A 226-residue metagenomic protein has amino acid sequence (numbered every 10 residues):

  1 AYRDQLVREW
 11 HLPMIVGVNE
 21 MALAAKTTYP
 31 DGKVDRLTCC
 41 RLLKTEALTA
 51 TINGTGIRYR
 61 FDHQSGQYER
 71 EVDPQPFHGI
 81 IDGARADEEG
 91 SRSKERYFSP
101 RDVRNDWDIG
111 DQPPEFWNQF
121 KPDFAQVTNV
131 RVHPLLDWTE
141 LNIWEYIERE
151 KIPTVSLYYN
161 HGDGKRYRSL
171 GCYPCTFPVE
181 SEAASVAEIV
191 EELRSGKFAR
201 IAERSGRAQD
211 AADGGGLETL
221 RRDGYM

Functional and structural regions predicted by a protein language model:
A1-M226: Nucleotide-activated chemistry modules centered on ATP-dependent adenylation/adenylyltransferase
